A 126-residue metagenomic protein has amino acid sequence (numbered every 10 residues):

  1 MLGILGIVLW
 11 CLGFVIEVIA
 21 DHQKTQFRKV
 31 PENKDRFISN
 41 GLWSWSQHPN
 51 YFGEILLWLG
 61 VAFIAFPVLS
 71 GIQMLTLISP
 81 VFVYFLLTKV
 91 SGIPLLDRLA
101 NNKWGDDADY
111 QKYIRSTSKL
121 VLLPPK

Functional and structural regions predicted by a protein language model:
M1-Q23, R28, E32-K126: Hydrophobic transmembrane alpha-helices
